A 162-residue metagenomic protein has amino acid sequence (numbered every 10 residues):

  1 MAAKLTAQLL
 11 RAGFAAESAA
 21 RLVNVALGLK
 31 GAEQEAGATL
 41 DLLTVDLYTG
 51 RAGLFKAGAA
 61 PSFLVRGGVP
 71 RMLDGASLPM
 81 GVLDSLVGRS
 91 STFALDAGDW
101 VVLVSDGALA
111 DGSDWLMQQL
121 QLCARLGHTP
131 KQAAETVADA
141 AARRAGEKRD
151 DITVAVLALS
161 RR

Functional and structural regions predicted by a protein language model:
M1-G13, R71-S77, D84, L95 (+1 more regions): Active-site-proximal, acidic helix/loop segment immediately C-terminal to a metal-coordinating Asp/Glu
M1-G67, G88, A141-I152, V156-L157: Catalytic core of PPM/PP2C metal-dependent serine/threonine phosphatase domains
E17, V82-L83: Conserved phosphate-coordination/catalytic loops
L47, S90-S91, A97-W100: Hydrophobic multi-pass inner-membrane translocation pores used for secretion and envelope-lipid/glycan export
G58-P61, A76-M80: A short, sequence-level motif marking secondary-structure junctions
S160-R162: Intrinsically disordered or compositionally simple regulatory linkers and C-terminal tails in signal-transduction
